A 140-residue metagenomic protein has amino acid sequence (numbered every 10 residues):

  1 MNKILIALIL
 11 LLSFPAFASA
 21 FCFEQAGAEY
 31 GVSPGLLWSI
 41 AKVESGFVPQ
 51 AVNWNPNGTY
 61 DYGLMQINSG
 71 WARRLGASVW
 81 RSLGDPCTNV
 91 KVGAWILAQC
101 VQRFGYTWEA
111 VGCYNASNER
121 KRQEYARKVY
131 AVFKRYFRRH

Functional and structural regions predicted by a protein language model:
I4-F14: Sec-dependent N-terminal signal peptides
S19-H140: Catalytic glycan-binding domains that act on GlcNAc-containing polysaccharides
